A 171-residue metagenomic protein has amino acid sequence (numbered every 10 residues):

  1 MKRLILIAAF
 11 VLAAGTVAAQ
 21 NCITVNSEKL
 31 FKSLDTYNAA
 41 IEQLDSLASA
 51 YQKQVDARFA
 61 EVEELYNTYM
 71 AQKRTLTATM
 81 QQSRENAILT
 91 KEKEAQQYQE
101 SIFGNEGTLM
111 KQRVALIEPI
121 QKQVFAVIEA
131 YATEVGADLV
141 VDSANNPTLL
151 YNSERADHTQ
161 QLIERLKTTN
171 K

Functional and structural regions predicted by a protein language model:
M1-C22: Bacterial Sec-dependent N-terminal signal peptides
Q20-V135, L139-P147, T169-K171: Amphipathic alpha-helical segments
L150-N152: Short, exposed beta-strand-loop hairpins at the edges of beta-sheets in extracellular/periplasmic proteins
R155: Short, conserved glycine- and acidic-residue-centered signature motifs in active-site or ligand-binding loops
